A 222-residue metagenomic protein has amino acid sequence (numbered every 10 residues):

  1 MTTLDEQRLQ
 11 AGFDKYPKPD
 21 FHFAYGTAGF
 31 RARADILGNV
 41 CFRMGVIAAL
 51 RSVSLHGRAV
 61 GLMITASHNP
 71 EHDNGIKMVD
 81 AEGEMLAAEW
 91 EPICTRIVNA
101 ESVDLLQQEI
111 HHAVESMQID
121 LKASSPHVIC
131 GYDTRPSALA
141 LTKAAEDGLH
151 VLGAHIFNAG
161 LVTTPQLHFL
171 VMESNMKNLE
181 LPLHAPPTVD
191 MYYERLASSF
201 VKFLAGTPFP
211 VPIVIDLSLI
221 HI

Functional and structural regions predicted by a protein language model:
M1-I220: Non-catalytic beta/alpha edge segments that cap or flank active sites
